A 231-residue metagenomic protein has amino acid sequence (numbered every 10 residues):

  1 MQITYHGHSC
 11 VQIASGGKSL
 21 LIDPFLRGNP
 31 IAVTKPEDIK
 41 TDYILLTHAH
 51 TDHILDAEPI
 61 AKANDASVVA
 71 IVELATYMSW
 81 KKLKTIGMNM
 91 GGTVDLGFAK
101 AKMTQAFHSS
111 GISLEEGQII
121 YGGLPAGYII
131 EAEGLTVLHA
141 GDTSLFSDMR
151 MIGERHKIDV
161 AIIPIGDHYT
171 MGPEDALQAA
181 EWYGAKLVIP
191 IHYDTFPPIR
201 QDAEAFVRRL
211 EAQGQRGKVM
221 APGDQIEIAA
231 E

Functional and structural regions predicted by a protein language model:
M1-S19, L26-N29, D95, K102-T104 (+2 more regions): Zn-dependent metallo-beta-lactamase
Q12-H50, L55-K62, E73, S109-I120 (+1 more regions): Pre-active-site segment of Zn-dependent metallo-hydrolases
L21-D23, T41-A49, V69-V72, L138-T143 (+3 more regions): Active-site neighborhood of phospho(di)ester-bond hydrolases with catalytic His/Asp-centered motifs
N29, T51-L55, A75-M78, G92-D95 (+4 more regions): Active-site environment of divalent metal-dependent phosphoester hydrolases
T41, D65-A66, I158, A185: Local beta-strand N-terminus motif with an aromatic residue
L55-E116: Glycine/small-residue-rich loop that forms an oxyanion/phosphate-binding "nest" at active or ligand-binding sites
S67, S79-G92, L177, E181-E231: Binuclear metal-ion centers of metallo-dependent hydrolases, dominated by the metallo-beta-lactamase
L114-E181: Active-site-proximal loop/helix segments of hydrolase catalytic cores
